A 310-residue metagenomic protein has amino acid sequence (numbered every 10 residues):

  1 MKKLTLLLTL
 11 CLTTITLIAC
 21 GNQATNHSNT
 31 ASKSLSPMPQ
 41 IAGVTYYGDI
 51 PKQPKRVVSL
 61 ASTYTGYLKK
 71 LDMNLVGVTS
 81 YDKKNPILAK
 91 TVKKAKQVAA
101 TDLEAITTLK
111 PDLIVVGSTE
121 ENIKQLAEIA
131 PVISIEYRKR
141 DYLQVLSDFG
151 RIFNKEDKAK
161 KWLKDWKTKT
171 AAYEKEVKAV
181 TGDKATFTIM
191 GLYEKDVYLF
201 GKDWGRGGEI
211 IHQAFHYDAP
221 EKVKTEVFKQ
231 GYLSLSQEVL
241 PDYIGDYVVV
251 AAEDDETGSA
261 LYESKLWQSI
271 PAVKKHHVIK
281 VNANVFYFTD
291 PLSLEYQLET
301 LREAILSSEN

Functional and structural regions predicted by a protein language model:
L4-L6, I18-A61, K158-M190, E253-G258 (+2 more regions): Bacterial Sec-exported substrate-binding components of ABC uptake systems
T9-T16: Bacterial N-terminal signal peptides
I41-V44, K93-E104, V227-Q237: Short helix-initiation/N-cap motifs at beta->coil->alpha
S59-T108: A short, structured surface patch at a secondary-structure boundary
Y81-N85, L199-G231: Alpha-helical, coiled-coil/dimerization segments enriched in small aliphatic residues
L103, K110-V115, P131, L240 (+1 more regions): Proline-aspartate-enriched helix->loop->beta-strand connector
K124-K160, G182, Y262-N282: Charged, glycine-enriched surface loops/patches that mediate electrostatic binding to polyanionic ligands
Y243-N310: Structured C-terminal subdomain patch of bacterial secreted/periplasmic proteins
